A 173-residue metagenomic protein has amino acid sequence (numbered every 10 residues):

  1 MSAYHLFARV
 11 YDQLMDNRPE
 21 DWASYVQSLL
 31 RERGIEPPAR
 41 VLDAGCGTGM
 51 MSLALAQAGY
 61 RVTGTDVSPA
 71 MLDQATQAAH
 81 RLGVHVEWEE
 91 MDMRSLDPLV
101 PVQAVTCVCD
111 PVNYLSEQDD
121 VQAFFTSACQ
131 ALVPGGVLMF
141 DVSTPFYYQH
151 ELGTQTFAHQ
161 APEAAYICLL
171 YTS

Functional and structural regions predicted by a protein language model:
M1-A39: Conserved class I S-adenosyl-L-methionine
G45-G49: Class I SAM-dependent methyltransferase "Motif I" SAM/SAH-binding loop
M50-S95: Class I SAM-dependent methyltransferase SAM/SAH-binding core
D97-A104: A short acidic, Gly/Pro-enriched loop at the edge of an enzyme's catalytic core that lines a small-molecule cofactor
V108-D110: Residues lining the SAM
Q122-P134: A short glycine-rich, Lys/Arg-flanked "PGG" loop and its adjoining helix->strand segment in the class I
V137-I167: Conserved class I S-adenosyl-L-methionine
Y171-T172: Conserved small/polar residues in nucleotide/adenosyl-binding loops
